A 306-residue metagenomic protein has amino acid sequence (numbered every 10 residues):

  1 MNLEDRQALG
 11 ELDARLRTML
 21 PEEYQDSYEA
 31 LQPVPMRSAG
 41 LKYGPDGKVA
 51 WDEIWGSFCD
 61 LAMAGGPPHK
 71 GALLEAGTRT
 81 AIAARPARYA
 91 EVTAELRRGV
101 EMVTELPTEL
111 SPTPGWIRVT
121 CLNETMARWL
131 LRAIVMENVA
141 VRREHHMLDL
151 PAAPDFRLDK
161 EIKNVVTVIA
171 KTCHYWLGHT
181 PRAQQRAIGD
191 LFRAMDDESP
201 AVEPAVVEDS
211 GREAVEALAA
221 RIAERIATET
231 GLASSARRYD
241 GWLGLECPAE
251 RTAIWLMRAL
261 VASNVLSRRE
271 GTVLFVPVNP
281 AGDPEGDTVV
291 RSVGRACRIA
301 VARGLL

Functional and structural regions predicted by a protein language model:
N2-F58, L148-D209, V273-L306: PLP-dependent enzyme catalytic core of the Aspartate aminotransferase-like
G40-K48, G77-P86, P112-E124, E203-E213 (+1 more regions): Short charge-dense sequence patches
G65, H69-A72, A76-T108, S199-S234: Conserved PLP-dependent catalytic core of the aminotransferase class-I/II
R88-V92, M126, E161-N164, A214 (+3 more regions): Short amphipathic alpha-helical segments
T93, L106-A133, A219, L232-A259: Conserved PLP-binding catalytic core of the aspartate aminotransferase-like
E95, G99-V103, W129-A133, E137-V139 (+5 more regions): Generic non-transmembrane alpha-helical segments
V100, V119, L148-L150, I226 (+2 more regions): Hydrophobic beta-strand residues in large extracellular and virion-surface proteins
R128-D155, K160, A253-P280: Intrinsically disordered, low-complexity regulatory segments enriched in Ser/Thr/Pro and charged residues
